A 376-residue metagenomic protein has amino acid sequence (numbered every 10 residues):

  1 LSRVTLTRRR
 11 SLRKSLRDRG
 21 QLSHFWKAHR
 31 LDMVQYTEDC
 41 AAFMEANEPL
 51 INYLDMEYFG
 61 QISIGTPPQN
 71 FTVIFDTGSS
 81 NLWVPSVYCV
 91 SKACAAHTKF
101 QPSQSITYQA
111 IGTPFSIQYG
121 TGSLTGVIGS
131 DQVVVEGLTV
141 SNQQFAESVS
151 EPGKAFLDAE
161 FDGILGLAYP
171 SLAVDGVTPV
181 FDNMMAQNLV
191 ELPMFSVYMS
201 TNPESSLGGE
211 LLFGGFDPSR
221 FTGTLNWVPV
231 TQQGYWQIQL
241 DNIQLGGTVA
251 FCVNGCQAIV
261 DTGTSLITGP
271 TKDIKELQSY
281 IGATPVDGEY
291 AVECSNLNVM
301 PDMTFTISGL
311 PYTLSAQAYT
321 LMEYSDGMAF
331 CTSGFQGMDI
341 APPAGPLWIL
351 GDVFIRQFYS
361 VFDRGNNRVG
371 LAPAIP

Functional and structural regions predicted by a protein language model:
L1-D18, P67, F75, V140 (+7 more regions): Aspartic protease catalytic domain
L1-E57, A374-P376: N-terminal zymogen propeptides
T37, A41-E160, Y290, T304 (+1 more regions): Signature of the N-terminal lobe/flap region of pepsin-like aspartyl proteases
Y58-S103, V133, I164-A168, F213 (+2 more regions): Aspartyl protease active-site motif detector
S79-L82, C89-S91, S150-G153, S171-L172 (+5 more regions): Solvent-exposed loop/turn segments at secondary-structure junctions within structured extracellular/periplasmic domains
E151, L157-G223: Eukaryotic endomembrane system proteins
S206-G255: Flexible, small-/acidic-enriched active-site or ligand-binding loops
